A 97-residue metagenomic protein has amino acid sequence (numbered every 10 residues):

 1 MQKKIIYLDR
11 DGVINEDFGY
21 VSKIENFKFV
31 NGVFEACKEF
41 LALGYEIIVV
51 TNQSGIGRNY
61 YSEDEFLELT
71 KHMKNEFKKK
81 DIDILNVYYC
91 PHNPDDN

Functional and structural regions predicted by a protein language model:
M1-I48: Active-site neighborhood of HAD-like aspartate-dependent phosphohydrolases
I5, I82-D83: Alpha-helix N-cap and coil->helix boundary residues
V33, C37-T70, D83-D96: Substrate-recognition element of Asp-dependent hydrolases with the DxDx(T/V) motif
M73-K78: Conserved hydrophobic residues forming the short capping helix/wall of the S-adenosyl-L-methionine
